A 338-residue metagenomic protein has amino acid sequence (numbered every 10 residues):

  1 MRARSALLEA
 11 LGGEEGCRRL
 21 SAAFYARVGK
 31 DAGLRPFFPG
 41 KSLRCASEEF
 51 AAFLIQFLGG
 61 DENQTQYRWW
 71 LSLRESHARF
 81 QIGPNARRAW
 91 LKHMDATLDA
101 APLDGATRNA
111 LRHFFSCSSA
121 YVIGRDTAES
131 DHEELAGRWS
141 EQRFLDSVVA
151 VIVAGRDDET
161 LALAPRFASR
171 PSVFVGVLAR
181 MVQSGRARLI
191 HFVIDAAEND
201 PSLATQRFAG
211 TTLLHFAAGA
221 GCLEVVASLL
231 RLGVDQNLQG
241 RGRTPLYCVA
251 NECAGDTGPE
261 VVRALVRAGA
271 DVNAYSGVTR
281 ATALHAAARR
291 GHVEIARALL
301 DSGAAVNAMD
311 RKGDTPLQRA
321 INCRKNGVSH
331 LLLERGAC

Functional and structural regions predicted by a protein language model:
M1-S5, R18-D99, D104-G105, R112-F114 (+4 more regions): Heme-based O2/NO sensor domains and their adjacent alpha-helical segments, primarily globin folds but also including
A110-A154: Short terminal or interdomain "cap/linker" segment that borders an active site or interface and mediates
E159, L189-F192, E224-V225, T257-V261 (+2 more regions): Conserved ankyrin/ankyrin-like repeat signature
A164-F167, F192-S202, A227-D235, R263-D271 (+2 more regions): Ankyrin repeat domain, specifically the short helix-to-loop turn at the C-terminus of the second helix of each repeat
P171-R180, T205-L213, Q239-N251, Y275-A283 (+1 more regions): Ankyrin-repeat boundary/"N-cap" motif
K312-C338: Leucine-rich solenoid repeat scaffolds
